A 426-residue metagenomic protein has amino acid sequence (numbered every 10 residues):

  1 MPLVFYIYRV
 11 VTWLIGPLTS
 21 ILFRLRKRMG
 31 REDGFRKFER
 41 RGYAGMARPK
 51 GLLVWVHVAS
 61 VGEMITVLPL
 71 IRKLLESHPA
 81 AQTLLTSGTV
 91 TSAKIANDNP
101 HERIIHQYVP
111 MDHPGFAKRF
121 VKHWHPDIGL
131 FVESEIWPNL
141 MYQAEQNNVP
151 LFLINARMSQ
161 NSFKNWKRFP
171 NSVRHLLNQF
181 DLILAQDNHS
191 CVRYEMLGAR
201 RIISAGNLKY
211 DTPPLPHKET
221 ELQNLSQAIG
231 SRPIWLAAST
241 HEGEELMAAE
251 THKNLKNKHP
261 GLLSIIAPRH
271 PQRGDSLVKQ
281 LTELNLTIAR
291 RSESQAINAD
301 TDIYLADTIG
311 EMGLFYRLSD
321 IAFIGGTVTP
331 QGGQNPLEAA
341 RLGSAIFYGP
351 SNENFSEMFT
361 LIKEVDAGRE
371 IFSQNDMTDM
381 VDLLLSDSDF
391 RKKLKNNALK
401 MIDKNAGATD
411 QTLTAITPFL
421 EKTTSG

Functional and structural regions predicted by a protein language model:
M1-G426: Nucleotide-activated sugar donor-binding and catalytic core shared by glycosyltransferases and related lipid-linked
